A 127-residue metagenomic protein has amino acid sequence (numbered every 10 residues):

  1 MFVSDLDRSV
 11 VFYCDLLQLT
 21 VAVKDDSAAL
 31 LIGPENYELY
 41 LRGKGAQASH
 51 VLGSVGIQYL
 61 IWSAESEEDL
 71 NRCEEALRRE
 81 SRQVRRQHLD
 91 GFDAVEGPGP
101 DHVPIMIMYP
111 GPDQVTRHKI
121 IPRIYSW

Functional and structural regions predicted by a protein language model:
M1-V10, E38, R42-Q47, N71-E74: Short N-terminal helix-initiation segments at or just after the protein's N-terminus
M1-V3, H50-A76, D93-V103: Vicinal oxygen chelate
L6, S27, S66: A generic "binding-loop/recognition-motif" signal
S9-C14, H102: Conserved active-site tyrosine of GNAT-family acetyltransferases
C14-L16, C73-R78: Short amphipathic alpha-helices in soluble, non-transmembrane regions that often serve as interface/regulatory elements
D15, D25, L89-G91: Residues that act as N-cap/strand-start positions at coil-to-secondary-structure junctions
T20-V55, P98, P104-G111: Conserved short beta-strand elements that form part of the metal-binding/catalytic scaffold of enzyme active sites
E75, R79-W127: Vicinal oxygen chelate
